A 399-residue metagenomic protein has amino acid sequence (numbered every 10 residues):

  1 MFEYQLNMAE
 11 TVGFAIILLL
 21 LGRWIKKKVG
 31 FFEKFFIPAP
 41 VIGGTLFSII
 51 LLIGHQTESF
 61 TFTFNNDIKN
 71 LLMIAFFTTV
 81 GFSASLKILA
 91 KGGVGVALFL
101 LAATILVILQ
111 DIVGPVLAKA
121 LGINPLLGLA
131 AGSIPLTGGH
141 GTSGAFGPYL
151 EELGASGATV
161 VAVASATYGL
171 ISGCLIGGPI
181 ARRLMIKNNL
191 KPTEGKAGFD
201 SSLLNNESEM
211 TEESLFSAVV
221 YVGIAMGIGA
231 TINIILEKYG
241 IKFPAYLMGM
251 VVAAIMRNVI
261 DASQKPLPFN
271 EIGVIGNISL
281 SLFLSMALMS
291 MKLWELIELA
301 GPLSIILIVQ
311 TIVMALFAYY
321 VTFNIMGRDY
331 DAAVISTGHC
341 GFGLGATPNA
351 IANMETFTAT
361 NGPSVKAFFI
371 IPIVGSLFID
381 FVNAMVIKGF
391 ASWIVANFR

Functional and structural regions predicted by a protein language model:
F2-N66, F82-L86, L204, F216-E271 (+1 more regions): Structural signature of multi-pass alpha-helical membrane transport proteins
E3-I17, T63-F76, L126-S133, G240-V252 (+3 more regions): Structural signature of hydrophobic alpha-helical transmembrane segments
L19-I25, K87-L89, F146, L175-L203 (+3 more regions): Juxtamembrane interface elements at the cytosolic ends of transmembrane helices in multi-pass membrane proteins
V41-I50, L100-I112, S133-G139, D200 (+4 more regions): Small-residue-rich segments of transmembrane alpha-helices in multi-pass membrane proteins, especially helix faces
L52-Q56, D111-K119, G144-L150, L282-L296 (+2 more regions): Hydrophobic alpha-helical transmembrane segments in multi-pass integral membrane proteins
L71, S85-P115, T167, V222 (+1 more regions): Entry/N-cap segments of selected transmembrane alpha helices and their immediately preceding amphipathic helices
V116-I123, A166-S202, F317-Y330, G375-R399: Juxtamembrane and boundary regions of transmembrane helices in multi-pass small-molecule transporters and channels
L117-G157, Y168, I180, D329-F378: Alpha-helical membrane segments and immediately flanking helix-loop junctions that form or couple to the substrate/ion
